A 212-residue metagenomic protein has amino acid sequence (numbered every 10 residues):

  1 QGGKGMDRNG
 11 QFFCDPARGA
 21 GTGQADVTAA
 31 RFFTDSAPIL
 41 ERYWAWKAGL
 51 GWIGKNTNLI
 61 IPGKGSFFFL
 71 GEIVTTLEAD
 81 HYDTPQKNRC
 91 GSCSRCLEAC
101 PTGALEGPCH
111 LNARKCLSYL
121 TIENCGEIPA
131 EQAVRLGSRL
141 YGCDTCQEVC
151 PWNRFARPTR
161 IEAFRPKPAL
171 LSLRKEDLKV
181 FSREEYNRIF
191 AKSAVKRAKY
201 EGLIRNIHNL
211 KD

Functional and structural regions predicted by a protein language model:
Q1-R89: Auxiliary alpha/beta "docking" domains used to position bulky ligands
P62-T84, A113-E131, R183-N187: Short, charged low-complexity linear segments at domain edges
F69, G142, L203: Catalytic-loop motifs flanking and including active-site residues across diverse enzymes
K87-S92, E106: Long, well-ordered alpha-helical scaffolding segments within enzyme catalytic domains, especially pronounced
R95-S118, L136-Y141, T145-A163: Iron-sulfur cluster-binding cysteine motifs and their immediate structural context in ferredoxin-like electron-transfer
L120, N124-G142, S172-V195: Short Fe-S-cluster ligation motifs
C150, R154-R183: Conserved Radical SAM active-site core
R188, K196-D212: Long, compositionally biased charged/polar accessory segments in the mid-to-C-terminal portions of proteins
